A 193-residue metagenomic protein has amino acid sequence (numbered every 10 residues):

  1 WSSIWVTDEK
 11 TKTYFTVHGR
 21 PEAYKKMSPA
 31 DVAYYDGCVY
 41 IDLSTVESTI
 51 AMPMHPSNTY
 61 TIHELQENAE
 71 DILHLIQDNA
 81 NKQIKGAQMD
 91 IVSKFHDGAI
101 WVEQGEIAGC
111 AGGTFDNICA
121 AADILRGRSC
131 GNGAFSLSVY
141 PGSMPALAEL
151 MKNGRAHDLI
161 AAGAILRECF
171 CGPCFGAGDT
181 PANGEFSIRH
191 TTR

Functional and structural regions predicted by a protein language model:
W1-R193: Fe-S-dependent hydro-lyases/dehydratases of central metabolism
